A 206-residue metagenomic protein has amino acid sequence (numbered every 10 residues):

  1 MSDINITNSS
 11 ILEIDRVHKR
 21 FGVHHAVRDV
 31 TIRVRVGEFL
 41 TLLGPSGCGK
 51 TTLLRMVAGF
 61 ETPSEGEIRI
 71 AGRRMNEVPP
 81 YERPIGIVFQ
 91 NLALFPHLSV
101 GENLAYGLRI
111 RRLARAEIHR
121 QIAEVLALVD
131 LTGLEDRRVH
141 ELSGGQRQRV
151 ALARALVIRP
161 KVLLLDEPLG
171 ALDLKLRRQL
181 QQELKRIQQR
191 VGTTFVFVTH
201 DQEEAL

Functional and structural regions predicted by a protein language model:
L43-P45: The feature captures the beta-strand-to-loop junction immediately N-terminal to the Walker
T51-L54, V150: ABC ATPase nucleotide-binding domain helices that frame the ATP-binding cleft
A58: Helix-to-loop junction immediately C-terminal to a conserved catalytic motif
S64-E67, E117: Conserved coupling/switch loops of ABC nucleotide-binding domains, chiefly the family-specific signature
G66-R74: Conserved ABC transporter NBD signature motif
E82-G86, L94-L206: ABC ATPase nucleotide-binding domains
